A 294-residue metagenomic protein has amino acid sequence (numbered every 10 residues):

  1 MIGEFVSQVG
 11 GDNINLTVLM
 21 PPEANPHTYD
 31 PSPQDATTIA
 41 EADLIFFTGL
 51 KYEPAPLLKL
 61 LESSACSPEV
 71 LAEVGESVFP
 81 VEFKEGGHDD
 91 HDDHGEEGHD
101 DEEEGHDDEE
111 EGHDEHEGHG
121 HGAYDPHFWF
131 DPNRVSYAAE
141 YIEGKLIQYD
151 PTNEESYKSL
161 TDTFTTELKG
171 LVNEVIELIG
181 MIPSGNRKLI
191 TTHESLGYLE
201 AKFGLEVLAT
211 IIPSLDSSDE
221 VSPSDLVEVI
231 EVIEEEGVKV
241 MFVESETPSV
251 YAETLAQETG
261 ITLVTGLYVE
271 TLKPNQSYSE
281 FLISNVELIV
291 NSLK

Functional and structural regions predicted by a protein language model:
M1-K294: Extracytoplasmic metal-acquisition and chelation regions
